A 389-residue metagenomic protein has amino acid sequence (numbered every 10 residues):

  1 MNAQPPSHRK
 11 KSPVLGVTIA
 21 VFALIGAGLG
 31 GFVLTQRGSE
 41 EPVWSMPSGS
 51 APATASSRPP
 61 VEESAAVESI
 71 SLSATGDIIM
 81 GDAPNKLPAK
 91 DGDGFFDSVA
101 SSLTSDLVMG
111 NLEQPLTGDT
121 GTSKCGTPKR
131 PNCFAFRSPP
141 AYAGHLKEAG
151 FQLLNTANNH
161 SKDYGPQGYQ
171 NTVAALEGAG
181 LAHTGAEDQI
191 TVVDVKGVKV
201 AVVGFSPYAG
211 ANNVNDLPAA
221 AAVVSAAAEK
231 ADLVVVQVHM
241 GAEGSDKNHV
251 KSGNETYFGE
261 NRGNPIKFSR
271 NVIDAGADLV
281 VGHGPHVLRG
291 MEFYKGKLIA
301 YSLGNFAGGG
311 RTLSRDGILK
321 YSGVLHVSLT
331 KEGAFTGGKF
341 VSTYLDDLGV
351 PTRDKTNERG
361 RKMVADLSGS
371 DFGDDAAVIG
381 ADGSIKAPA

Functional and structural regions predicted by a protein language model:
N2-P5, K11-A389: Acidic, metal/ion-coordinating pockets
